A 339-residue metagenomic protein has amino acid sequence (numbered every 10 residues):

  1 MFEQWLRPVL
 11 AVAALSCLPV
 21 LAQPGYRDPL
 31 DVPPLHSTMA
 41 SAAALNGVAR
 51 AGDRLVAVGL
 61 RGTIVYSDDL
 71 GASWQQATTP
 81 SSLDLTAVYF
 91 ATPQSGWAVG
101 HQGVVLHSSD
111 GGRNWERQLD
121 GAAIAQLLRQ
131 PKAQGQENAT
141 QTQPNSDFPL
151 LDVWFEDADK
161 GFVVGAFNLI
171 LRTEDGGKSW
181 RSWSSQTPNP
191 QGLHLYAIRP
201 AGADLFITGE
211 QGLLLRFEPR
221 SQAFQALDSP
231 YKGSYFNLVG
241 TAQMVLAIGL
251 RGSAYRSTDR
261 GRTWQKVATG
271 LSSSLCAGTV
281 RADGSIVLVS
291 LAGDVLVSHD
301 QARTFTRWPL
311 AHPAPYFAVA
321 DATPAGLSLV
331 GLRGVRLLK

Functional and structural regions predicted by a protein language model:
M1-L10: Bacterial N-terminal signal peptides that target proteins for export
C17-P19: N-terminal signal peptide c-region/cleavage motif recognized by signal peptidases
L21-K339: Residue-level hotspots at or immediately adjacent to binding/recognition sites across diverse folds
